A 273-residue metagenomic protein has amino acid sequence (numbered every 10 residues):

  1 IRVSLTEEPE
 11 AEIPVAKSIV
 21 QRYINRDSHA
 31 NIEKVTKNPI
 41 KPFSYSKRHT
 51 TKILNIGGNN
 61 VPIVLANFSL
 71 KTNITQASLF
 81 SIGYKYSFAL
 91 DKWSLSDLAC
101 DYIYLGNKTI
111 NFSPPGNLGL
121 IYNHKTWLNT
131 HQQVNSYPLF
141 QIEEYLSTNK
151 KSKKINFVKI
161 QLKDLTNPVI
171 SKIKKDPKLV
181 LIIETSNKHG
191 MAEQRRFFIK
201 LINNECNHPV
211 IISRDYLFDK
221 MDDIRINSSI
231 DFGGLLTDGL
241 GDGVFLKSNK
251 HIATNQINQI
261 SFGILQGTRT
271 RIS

Functional and structural regions predicted by a protein language model:
I1-G58, L65, S152-S273: Catalytic alpha/beta core domains of metabolic enzymes, predominantly
E8-E10, K41-G58, I63-M191: Active-site beta->alpha loop and helix N-cap motifs at the rims of alpha/beta catalytic domains
